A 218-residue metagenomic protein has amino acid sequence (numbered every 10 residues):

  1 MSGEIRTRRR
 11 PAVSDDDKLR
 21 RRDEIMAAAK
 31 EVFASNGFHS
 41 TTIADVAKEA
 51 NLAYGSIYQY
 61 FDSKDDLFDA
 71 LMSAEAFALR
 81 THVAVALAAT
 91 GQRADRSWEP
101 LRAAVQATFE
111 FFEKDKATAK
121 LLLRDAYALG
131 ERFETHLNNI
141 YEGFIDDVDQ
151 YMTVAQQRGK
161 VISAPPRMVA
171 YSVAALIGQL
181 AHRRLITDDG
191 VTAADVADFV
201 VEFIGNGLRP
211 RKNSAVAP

Functional and structural regions predicted by a protein language model:
M1-R9, Q106-K114, D146, Q150-Q157 (+2 more regions): C-terminal peripheral helix-coil segments that are non-catalytic and often amphipathic
E24, A28, V32-D66, A70: Helix-turn-helix
E24-V32, A78, A103, A107: Pre-recognition alpha-helix immediately N-terminal to the DNA-recognition helix within helix-turn-helix or winged-helix
A70, A84-K114, V169-V173, A197: Hydrophobic alpha-helical connector segments
F77-A84, E131-Q157, R167-Y171: Amphipathic alpha-helical packing segments from all-alpha helical-bundle domains
E110-D146, R167, I186: Short secondary-structure transition hinges
